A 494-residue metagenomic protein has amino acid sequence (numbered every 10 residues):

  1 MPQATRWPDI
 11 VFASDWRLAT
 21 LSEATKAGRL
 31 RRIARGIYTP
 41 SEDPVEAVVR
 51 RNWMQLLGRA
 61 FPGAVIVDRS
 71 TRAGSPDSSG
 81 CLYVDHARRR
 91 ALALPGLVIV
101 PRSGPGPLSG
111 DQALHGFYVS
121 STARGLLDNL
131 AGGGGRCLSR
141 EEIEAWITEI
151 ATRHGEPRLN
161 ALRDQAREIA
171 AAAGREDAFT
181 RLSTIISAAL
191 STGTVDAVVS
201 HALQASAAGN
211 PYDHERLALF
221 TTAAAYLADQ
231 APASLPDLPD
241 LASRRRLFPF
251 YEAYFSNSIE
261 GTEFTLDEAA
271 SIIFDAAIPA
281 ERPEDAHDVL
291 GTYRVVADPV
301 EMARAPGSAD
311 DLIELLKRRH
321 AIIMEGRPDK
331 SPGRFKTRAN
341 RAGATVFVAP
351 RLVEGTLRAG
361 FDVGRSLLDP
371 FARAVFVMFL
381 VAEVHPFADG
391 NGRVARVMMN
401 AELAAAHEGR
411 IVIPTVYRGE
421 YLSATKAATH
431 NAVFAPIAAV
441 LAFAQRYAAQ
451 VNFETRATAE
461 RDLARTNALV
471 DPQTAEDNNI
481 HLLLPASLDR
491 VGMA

Functional and structural regions predicted by a protein language model:
M1-I33, S41-W53, G58-R59, G63-D389 (+1 more regions): FIC/Doc superfamily catalytic core
Y38: Short helix-loop capping/hinge segments that flank enzyme active sites or metal/cofactor-binding pockets
